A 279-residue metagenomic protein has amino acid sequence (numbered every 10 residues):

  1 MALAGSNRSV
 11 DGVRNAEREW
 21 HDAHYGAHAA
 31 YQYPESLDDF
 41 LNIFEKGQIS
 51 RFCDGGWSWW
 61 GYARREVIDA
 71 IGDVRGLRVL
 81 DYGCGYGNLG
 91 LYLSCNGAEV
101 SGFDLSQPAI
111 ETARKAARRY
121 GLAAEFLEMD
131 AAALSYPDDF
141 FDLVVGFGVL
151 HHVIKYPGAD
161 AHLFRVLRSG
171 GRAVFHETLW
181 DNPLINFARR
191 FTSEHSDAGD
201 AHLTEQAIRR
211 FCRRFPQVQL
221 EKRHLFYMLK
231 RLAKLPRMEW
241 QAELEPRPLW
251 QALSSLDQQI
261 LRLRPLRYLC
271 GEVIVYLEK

Functional and structural regions predicted by a protein language model:
A2-D73: Conserved class I S-adenosyl-L-methionine
S6, A188, K222-K279: A C-terminal cap/extension of S-adenosyl-L-methionine-dependent methyltransferases that defines the acceptor-substrate
L80, Y86-A133: Class I SAM-dependent methyltransferase SAM/SAH-binding core
A132-L143: A short acidic, Gly/Pro-enriched loop at the edge of an enzyme's catalytic core that lines a small-molecule cofactor
L143-K155: A short SAM/SAH-binding and catalytic strip from SAM-dependent methyltransferases
P157-S169: A short glycine-rich, Lys/Arg-flanked "PGG" loop and its adjoining helix->strand segment in the class I
V174-S196: Conserved class I S-adenosyl-L-methionine
D200-P216, L220: Short alpha-helix
